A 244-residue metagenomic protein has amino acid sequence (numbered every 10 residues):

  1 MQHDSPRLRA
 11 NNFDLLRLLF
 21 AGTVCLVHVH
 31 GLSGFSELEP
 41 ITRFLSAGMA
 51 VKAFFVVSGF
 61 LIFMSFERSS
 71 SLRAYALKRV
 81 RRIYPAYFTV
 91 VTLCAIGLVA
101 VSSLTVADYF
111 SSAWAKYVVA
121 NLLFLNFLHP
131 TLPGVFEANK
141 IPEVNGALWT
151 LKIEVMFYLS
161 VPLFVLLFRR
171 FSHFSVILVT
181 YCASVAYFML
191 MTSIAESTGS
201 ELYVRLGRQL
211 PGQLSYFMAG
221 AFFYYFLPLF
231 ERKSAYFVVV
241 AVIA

Functional and structural regions predicted by a protein language model:
Q2, A50-R81, A86-Y109: Juxtamembrane transmembrane-helix termini
L8-N11, E39-V51, K140-I153, I194-A219 (+2 more regions): Interfacial loop-to-helix transition and helix-capping segments at the boundaries of transmembrane helices
A10-E67, Y84-Y87: Functionally critical transmembrane alpha-helices in membrane proteins and complexes, commonly lining
G22, A53, F88, T92-I96 (+6 more regions): Generic alpha-helical transmembrane segments of integral inner-membrane proteins, especially permease/transport modules
G22-H30, I96, T180-I194, V240-A244: Aromatic-anchored segments of alpha-helical transmembrane domains
F63-S70, I96-S102, F164-F171, A221-F230: Structural signal for the C-terminal ends of transmembrane alpha-helices and the immediately following loop
Y84-V155, A186: Membrane-interface helix-loop-helix regions
V155-V185, Y224-F237: Solvent-exposed interhelical
